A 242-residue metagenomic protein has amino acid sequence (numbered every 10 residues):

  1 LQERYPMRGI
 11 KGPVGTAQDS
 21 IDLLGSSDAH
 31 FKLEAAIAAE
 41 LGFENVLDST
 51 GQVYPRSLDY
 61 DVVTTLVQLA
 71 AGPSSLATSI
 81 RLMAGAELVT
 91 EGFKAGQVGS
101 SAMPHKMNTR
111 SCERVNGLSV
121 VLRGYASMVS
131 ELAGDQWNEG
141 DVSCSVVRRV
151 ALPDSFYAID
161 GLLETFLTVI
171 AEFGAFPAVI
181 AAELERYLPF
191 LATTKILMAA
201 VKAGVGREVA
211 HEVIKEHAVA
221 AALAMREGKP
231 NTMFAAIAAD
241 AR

Functional and structural regions predicted by a protein language model:
L1-D135: Internal glycine-rich alpha/beta core junctions
V98-R242: Catalytic-core signal marking the mid-to-C-terminal active-site face
